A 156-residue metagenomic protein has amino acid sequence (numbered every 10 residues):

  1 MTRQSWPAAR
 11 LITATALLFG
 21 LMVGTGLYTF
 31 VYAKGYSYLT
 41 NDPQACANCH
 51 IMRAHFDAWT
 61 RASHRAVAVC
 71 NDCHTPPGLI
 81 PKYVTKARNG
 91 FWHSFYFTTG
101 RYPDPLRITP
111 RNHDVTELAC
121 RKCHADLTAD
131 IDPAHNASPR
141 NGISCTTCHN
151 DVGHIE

Functional and structural regions predicted by a protein language model:
T2-E156: Short sequence/structural segments immediately N-terminal
